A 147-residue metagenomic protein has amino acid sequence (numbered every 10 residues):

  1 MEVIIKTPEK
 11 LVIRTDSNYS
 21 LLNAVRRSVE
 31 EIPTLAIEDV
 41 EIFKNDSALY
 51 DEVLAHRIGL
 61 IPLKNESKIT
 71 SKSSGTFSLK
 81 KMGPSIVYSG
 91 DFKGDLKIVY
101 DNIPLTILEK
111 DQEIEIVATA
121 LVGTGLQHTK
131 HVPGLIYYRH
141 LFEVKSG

Functional and structural regions predicted by a protein language model:
M1-G147: Protein-protein interaction/assembly regions in multi-subunit complexes
